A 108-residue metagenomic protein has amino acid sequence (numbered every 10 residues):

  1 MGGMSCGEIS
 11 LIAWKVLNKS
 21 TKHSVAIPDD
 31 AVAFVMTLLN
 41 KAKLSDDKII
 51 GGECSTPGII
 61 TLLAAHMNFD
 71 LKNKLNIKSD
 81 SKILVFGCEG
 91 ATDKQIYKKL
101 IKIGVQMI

Functional and structural regions predicted by a protein language model:
M1-G7: A short glycine-threonine-serine/GTX helix/turn-capping micro-motif
G3, V25-A26, L84: Structured core elements
I9-N76: Active-site-adjacent helical/loop segments in soluble small-molecule enzymes
P57-I108: Phosphate-binding loop/pocket of nucleotide- and phosphate-handling active sites
